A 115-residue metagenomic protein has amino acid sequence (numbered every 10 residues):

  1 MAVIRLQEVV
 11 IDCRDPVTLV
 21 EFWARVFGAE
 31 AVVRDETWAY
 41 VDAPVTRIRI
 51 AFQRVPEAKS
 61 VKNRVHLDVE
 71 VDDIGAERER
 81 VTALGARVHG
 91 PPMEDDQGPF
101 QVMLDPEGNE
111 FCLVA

Functional and structural regions predicted by a protein language model:
A2-I11, V32, Y40-V41, I48-Q53 (+1 more regions): Vicinal oxygen chelate
R5-R14, E57-R80, P99-L104: Vicinal oxygen chelate
D15-E30, V81-A83: Amphipathic alpha-helical segments
T18, R47, A76: Short alpha-helical
A31-V32, K59: Short, conserved, surface-exposed binding loops centered on an aromatic residue
R34-T37, G75: A short, compositionally biased
E36, V45-R47, S60-R64: Short connector loops at helix/strand junctions that flank enzyme active sites, especially segments positioning acidic
P44, Q53-V55, E70: Generic beta-structure capping elements
